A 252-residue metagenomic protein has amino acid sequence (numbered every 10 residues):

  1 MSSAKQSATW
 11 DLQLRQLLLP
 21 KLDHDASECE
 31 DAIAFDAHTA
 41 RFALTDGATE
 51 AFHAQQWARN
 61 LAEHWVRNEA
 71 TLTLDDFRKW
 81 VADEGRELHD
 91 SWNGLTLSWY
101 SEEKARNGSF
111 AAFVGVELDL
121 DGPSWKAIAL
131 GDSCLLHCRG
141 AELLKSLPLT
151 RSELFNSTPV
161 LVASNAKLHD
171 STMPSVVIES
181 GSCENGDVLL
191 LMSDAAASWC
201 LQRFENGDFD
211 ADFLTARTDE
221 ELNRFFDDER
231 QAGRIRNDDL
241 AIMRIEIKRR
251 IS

Functional and structural regions predicted by a protein language model:
M1-S252: PP2C/PPM-type serine/threonine phosphatase catalytic domain
